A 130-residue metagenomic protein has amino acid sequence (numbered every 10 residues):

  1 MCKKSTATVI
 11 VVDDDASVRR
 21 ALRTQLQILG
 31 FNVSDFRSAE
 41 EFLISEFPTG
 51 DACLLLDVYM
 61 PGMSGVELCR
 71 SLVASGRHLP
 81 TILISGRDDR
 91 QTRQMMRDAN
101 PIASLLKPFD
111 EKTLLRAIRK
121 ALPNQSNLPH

Functional and structural regions predicted by a protein language model:
A16-S34: Two-component/phosphorelay signaling modules centered on CheY-like receiver
D35-C53: Acidic, metal-coordinating helix/loop segments flanking the phosphotransfer/catalytic sites of two-component signaling
R37-S38, S64-L68: Acidic catalytic/metal-coordinating carboxylates
L56-D57, S85: Active-site residues of response regulator receiver
M60: Receiver (REC) domain active-site loop signature in two-component systems and cognate sites in sensor histidine kinases
E67, D88-S104, R116: Alpha4 helix (beta4-alpha4-beta5 surface) of REC/receiver domains from two-component response regulators
H78-D88: A short, hydrophobic beta-strand element within the central beta-sheet of small alpha/beta folds
Q91, F109-R119, S126: C-terminal output helix
